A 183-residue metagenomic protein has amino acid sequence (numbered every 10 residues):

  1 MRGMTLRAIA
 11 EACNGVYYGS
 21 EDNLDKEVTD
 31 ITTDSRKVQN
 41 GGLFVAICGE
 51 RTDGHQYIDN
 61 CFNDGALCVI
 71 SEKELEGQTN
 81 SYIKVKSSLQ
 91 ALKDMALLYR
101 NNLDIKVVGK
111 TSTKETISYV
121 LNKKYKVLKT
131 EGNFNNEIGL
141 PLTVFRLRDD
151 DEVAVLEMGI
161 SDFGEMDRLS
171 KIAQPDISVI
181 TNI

Functional and structural regions predicted by a protein language model:
M1-D94, L98: N-terminal leader/targeting and accessory segments in enzymes
R7-E11, Q90-I183: Phosphate-binding loop of NTP-binding sites
